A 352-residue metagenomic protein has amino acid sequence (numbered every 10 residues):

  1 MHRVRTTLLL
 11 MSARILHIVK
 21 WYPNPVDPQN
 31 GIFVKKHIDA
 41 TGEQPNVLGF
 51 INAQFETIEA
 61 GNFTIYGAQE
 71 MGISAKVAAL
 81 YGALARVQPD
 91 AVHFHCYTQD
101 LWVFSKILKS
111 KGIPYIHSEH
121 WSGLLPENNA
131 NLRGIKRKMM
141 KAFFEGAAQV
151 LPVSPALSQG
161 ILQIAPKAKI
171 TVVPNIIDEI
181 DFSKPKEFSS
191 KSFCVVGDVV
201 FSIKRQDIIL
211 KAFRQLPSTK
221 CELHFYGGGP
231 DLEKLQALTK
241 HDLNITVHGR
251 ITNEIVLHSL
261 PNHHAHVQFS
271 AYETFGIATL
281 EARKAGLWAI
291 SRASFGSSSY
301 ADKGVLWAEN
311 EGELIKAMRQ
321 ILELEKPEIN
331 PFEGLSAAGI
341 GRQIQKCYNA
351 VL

Functional and structural regions predicted by a protein language model:
M1-E56, R214: N-terminal subdomain of nucleotide-sugar transferases
L16, P185-K204, L210-R214, H224: Conserved donor-binding/catalytic core segment of Leloir-type glycosyltransferases
Q29-I32, K36, W102, V200-Q215 (+1 more regions): A conserved mid-protein helix/loop that constitutes part of the nucleotide-sugar donor-binding site
K36-D39, G123, R133-V150: Membrane-proximal helix-turn-helix segments that form the acceptor-binding/catalytic region of lipid-linked
V92-K111, H117-E119, G123: An aromatic- and histidine-rich active-site surface loop
K141, E145-S183: Donor nucleotide-sugar binding/catalytic pocket of nucleotide-sugar-dependent glycosyltransferases
K234-E254: Nucleotide-activated donor-binding/catalytic signature segment of Leloir-type glycosyltransferases, i.e., the conserved
A271: Aromatic "clamp/platform" in nucleotide-sugar-dependent glycosyltransferases that forms part of the donor/acceptor
